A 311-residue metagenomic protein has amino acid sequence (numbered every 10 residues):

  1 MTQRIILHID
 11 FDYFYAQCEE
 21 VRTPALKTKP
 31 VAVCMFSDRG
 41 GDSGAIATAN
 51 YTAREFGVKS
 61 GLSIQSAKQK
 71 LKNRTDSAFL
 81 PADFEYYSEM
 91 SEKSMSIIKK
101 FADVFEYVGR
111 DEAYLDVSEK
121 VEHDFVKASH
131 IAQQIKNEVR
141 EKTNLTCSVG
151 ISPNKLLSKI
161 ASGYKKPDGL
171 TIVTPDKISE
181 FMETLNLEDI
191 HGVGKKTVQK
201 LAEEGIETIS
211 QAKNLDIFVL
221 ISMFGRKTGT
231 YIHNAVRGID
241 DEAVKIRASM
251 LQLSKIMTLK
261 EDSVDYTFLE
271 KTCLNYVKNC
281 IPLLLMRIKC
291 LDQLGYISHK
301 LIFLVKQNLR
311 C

Functional and structural regions predicted by a protein language model:
M1-R110, Y114: Residues that scaffold, gate, or flank divalent-cation-dependent active/transport sites
D10, G57, A67, D111 (+4 more regions): A residue-level signal for conserved active-site and pocket-lining positions in enzyme catalytic cores
C18-E20, G44-A47, L157-K165, A243-A248: Short acidic, glycine/serine/threonine-rich loops at helix termini
R22, K72, S162-D241: Compact, charge-rich alpha-helical regulatory domains located at protein termini
V108-E112, S152-K155, K289-Q293: Short Gly/Ser/Thr- and Asp/Glu-enriched loop/turn motifs at secondary-structure junctions
L115-Q133, G205: Catalytic palm subdomain of template-directed nucleic-acid polymerases, centered on the conserved carboxylate motif
K127-L185: Long, highly charged, low-complexity intrinsically disordered interaction regions that mediate electrostatic DNA/RNA
A202-C311: DNA-contacting surface of Y-family translesion DNA polymerases
